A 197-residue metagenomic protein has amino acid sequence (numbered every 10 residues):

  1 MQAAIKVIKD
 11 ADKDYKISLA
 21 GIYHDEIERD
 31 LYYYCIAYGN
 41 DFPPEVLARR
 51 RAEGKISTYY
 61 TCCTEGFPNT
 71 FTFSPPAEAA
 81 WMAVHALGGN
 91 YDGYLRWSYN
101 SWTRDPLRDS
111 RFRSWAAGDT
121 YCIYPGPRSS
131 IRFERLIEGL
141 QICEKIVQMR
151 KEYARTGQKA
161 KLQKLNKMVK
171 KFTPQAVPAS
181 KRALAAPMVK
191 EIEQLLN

Functional and structural regions predicted by a protein language model:
M1-L107: Catalytic-core regions of glycoside hydrolase
K6-Y23, Y91, L107-N197: Catalytic domains of carbohydrate-active enzymes that cleave complex glycans
